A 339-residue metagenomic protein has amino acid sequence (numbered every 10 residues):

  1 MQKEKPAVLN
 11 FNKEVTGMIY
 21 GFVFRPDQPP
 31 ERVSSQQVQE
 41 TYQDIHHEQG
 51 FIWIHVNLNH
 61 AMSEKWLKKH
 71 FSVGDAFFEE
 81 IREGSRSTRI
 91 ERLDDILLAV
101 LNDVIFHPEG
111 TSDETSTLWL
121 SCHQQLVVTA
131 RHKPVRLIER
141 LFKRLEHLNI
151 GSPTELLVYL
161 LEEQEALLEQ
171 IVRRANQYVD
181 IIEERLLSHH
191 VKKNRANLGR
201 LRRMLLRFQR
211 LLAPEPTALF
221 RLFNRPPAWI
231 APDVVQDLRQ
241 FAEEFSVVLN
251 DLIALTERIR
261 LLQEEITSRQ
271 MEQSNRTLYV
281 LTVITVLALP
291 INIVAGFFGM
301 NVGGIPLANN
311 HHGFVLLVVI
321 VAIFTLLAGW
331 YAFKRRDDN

Functional and structural regions predicted by a protein language model:
M1-N224, I230-A231, Q240, E244-V247 (+3 more regions): Peripheral, non-transmembrane regulatory/ligand-interaction domains of membrane transport proteins
F223-V235, L262-M271: Long amphipathic alpha-helical coiled-coil segments
E243-N339: Hydrophobic alpha-helical transmembrane segments and their immediately adjacent juxtamembrane loops
